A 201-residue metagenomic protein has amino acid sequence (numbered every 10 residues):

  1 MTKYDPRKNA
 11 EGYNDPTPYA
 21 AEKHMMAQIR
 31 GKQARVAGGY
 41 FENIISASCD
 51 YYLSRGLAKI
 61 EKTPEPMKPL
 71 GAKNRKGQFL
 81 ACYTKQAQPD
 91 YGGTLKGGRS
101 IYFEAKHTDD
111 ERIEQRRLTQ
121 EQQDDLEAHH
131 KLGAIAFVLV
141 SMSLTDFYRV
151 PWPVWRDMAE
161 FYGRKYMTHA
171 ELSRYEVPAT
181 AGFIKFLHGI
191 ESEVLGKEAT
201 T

Functional and structural regions predicted by a protein language model:
M1-Q28, K32, T201: Nuclease-adjacent, charged terminal/linker segments that flank catalytic cores
H24-C82: Acidic-basic catalytic patches of nuclease active cores, encompassing PD-(D/E)XK and other metal-cofactor nuclease
E61, Y102-A105, L139: Short, conserved beta-strand edge motifs with alternating hydrophobic and charged residues
A72-Q78, E104-R112: Short, basic, glycine/proline-bearing loop/turn elements
P89-G93, G97-D110: Conserved catalytic cores of phosphodiester-cleaving nucleases, focusing on short active-site segments
T108-L132: Mg2+/Mn2+-dependent nuclease catalytic core
E127-D157: Nucleic-acid nuclease catalytic cores
P151-T201: Intrinsically disordered, low-complexity terminal regions enriched in charged/polar residues
